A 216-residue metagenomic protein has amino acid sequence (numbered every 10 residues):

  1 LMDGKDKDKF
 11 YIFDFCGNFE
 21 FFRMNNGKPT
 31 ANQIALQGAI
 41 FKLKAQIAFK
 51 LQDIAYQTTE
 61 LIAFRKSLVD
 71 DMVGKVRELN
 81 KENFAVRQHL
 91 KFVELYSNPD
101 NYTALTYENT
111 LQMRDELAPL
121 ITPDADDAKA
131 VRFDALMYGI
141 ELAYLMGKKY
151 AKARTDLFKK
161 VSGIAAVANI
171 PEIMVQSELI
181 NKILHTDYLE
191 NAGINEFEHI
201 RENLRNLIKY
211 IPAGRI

Functional and structural regions predicted by a protein language model:
L1-R23: Conserved segment of the helicase C-terminal RecA-like domain
C16-I216: Long, largely alpha-helical accessory region at the distal end of helicase-like NTP-driven motors
